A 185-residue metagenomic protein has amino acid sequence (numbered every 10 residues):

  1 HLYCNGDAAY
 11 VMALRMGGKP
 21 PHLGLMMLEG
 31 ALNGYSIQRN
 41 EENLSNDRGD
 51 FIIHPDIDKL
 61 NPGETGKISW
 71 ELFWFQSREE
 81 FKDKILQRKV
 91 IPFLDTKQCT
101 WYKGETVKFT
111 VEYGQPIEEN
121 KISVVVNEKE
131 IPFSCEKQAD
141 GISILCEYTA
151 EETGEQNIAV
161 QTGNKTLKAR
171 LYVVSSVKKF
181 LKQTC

Functional and structural regions predicted by a protein language model:
H1-C99: Beta-strand-rich recognition/accessory modules
D50, Q138-C146: Aromatic sugar-binding surface patches on proteins that engage polysaccharides or sugar-phosphate polymers
P62, K103, E152-T153: Surface-exposed loops/turns
E71-F73, I144-T153: Short, hydrophobic beta-strand segments
D95-K108, K165-C185: An acidic-aromatic substrate-binding cleft motif
Q115-I131: Change to "...patches in solvent-exposed regions of secreted, membrane-anchored, or virion-exposed structural
I122-V124, E152-K165: Short, aromatic- and glycine-rich surface loops/edge beta-strands on solvent-exposed regions
K129-A139: Solvent-exposed serine/threonine-rich low-complexity stretches and specific carbohydrate-binding patches
